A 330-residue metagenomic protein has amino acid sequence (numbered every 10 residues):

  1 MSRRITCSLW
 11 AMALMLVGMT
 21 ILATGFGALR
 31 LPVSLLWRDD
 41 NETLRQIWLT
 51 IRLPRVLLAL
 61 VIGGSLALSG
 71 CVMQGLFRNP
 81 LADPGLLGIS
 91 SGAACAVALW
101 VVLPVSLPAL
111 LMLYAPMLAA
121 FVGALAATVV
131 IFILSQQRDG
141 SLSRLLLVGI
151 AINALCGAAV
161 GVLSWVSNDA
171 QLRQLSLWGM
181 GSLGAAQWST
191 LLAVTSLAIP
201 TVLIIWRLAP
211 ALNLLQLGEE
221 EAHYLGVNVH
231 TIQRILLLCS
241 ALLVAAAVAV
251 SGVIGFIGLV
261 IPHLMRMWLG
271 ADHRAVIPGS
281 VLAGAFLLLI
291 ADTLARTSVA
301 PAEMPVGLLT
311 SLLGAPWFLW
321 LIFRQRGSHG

Functional and structural regions predicted by a protein language model:
M1-G330: Alpha-helical transmembrane segments in inner-membrane proteins
